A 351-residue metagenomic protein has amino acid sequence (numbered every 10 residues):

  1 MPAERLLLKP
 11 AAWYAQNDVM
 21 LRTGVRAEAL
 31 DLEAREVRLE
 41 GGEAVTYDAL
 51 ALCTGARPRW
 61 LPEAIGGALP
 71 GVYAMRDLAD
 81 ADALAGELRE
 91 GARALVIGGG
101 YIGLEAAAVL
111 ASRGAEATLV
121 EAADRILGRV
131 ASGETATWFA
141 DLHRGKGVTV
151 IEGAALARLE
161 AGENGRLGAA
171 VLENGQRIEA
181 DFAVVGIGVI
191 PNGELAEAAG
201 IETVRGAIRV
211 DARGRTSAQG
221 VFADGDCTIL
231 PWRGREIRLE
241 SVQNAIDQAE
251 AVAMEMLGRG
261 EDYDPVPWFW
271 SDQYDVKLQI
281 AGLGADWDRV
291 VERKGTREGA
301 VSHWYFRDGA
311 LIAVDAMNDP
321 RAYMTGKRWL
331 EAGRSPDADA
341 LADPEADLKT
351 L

Functional and structural regions predicted by a protein language model:
M1-M20, V109-A131, T325: Beta1-alpha1 glycine-rich phosphate/pyrophosphate-binding loop at the start of Rossmann-like nucleotide-binding domains
L7-L95, V171-E173, V184-G186, P191 (+1 more regions): FAD-binding core/adjacent interface of flavoenzyme oxidoreductases
L21-L30, A34-R38, V45, R113-A212: A Rossmann-like FAD-binding core segment of flavoenzymes
A68-G91, R166-V171, Q176-D247, A251-M254: FAD-site-proximal beta/loop scaffold in flavoenzymes
A83-A131, T135: Rossmann-like NAD(P)H-binding beta-loop-alpha module
C227-M324: Mid-to-C-terminal Rossmann-like scaffold of FAD/NAD(P)H-dependent oxidoreductases
P320-D339: A short, polar/charged loop-to-alpha-helix boundary motif
S335-L351: Cysteine/selenocysteine-centered motifs that mediate thiol-based redox chemistry or coordinate metal-sulfur cofactors
